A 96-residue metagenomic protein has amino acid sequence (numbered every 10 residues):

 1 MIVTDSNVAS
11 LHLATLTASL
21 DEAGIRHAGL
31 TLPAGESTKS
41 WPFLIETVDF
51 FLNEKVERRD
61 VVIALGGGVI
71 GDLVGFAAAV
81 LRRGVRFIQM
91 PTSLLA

Functional and structural regions predicted by a protein language model:
M1-V61: ATP/NTP phosphate-donor binding region
K39-A96: Glycine/threonine-rich beta-strand-loop-alpha-helix active-site module that forms ligand/phosphate-binding
